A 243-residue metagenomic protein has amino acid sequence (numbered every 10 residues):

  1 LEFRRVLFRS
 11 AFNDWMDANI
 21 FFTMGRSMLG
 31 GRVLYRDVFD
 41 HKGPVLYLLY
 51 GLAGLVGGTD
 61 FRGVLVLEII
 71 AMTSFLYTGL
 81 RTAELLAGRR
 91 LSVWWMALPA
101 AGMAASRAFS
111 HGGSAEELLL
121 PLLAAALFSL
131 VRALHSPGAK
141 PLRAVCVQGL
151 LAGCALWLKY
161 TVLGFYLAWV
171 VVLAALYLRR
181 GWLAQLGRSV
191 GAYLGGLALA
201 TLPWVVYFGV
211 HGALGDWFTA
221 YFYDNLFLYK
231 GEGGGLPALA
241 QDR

Functional and structural regions predicted by a protein language model:
L1-L7: Short, small-residue-biased leader/transition segments that mark boundaries at the very start of proteins
P44, L48, G57-Y77: Loop-to-helix entry region of an early transmembrane alpha helix in multi-pass inner-membrane enzymes
V66-R89, A125, S129: Transmembrane-helix motifs of polytopic, lipid-linked glycan transferases
G79-M103, L120-P121, P137-R143: Transmembrane-helix signature of polytopic, membrane-embedded enzymes that assemble or transfer cell-envelope glycans
A108-L118: Short acidic/glycine- and proline-prone juxtamembrane loop motifs at membrane-interface regions of multi-pass membrane
A126-V147, R180: Membrane-interface transmembrane helices that cradle and orient dolichyl/undecaprenyl
F165-A198: Perimembrane helix-loop-helix junctions
S189-G231: Membrane-lumen/periplasm interface segments of specific transmembrane helices in polyprenyl phosphate-linked
